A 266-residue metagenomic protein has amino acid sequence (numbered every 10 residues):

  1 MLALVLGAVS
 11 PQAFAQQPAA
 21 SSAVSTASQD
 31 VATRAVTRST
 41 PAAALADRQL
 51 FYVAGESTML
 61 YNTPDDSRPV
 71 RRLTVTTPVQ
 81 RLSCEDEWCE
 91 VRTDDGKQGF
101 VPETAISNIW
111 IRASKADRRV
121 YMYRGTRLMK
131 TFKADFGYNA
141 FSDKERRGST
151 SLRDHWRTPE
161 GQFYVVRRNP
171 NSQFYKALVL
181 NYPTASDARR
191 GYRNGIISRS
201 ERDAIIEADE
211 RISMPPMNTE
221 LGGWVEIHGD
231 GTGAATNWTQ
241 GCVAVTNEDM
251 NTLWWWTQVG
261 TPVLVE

Functional and structural regions predicted by a protein language model:
M1-V9: Bacterial N-terminal signal peptides
A13-A15: Boundary at the C-terminal end of the N-terminal hydrophobic targeting segment
Q17, S22-V24, Q29-S39, W156-E160 (+1 more regions): Exported/periplasmic cell-wall-interacting domains
V24-S39, D66-T104: SH3/SH3-like beta-barrel superfamily modules
N62-R68, S149-T150, E248-M250: Short alpha-helix capping/helix-loop boundary micro-motifs
S67-R72, D154-H155, L253-W254: Short, surface-exposed secondary-structure edge patches
E103-A140: A structural motif detector for short, solvent-exposed N-terminal "entry" segments of globular domains
L128, K133-E160: Electropositive
